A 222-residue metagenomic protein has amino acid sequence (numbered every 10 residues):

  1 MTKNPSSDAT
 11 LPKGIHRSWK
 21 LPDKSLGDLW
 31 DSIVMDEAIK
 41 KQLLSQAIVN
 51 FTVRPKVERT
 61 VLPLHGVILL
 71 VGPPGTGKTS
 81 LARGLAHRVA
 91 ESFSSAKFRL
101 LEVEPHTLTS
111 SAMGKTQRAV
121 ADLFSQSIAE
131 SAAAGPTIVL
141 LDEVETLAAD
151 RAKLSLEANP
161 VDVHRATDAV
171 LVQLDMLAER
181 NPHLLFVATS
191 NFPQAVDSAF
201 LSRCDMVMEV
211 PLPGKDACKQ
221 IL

Functional and structural regions predicted by a protein language model:
M1-D28: Interdomain "pre-motor" coupling segment immediately N-terminal to P-loop NTPase/helicase cores
L29-K40: Short, contiguous, helix-prone interaction/anchoring segments in small proteins
A38-Q42, I48-L222: Walker A/P-loop NTP-binding motif of AAA+ ATPase domains
